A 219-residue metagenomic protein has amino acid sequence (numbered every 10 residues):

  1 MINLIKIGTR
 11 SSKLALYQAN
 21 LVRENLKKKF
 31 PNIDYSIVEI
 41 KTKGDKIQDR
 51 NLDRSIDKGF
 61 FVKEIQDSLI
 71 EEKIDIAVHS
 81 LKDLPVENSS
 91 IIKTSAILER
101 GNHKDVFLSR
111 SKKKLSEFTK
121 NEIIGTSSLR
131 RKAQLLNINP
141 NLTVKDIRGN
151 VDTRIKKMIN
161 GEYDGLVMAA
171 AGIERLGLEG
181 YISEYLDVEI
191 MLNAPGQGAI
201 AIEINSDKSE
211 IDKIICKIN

Functional and structural regions predicted by a protein language model:
M1-N219: Domain-level signature for soluble enzymes in the chorismate/prephenate branch of the shikimate pathway
